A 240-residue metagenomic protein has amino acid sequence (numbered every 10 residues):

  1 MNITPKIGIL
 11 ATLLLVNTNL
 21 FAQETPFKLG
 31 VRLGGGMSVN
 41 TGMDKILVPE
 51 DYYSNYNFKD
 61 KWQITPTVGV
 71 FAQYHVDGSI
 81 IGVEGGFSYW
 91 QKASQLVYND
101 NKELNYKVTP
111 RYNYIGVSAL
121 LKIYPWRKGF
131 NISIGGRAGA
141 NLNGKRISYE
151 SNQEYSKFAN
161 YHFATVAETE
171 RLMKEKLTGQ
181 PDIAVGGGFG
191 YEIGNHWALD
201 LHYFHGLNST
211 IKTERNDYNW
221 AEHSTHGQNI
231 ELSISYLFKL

Functional and structural regions predicted by a protein language model:
M1-I9: Bacterial N-terminal signal peptides that target proteins for export
A22-H75, E154, L237-L240: Short glycine/proline- and aromatic-enriched beta-strand/turn motifs that initiate or cap beta-hairpins
T25-F27, W62-P66, R111-I115, G179-V185 (+1 more regions): Residues that define the transmembrane beta-barrel architecture of outer-membrane proteins
V31-M37, P66-Y74, F87-Y89, V117-I123 (+4 more regions): Residues on the lipid-exposed face of transmembrane beta-strands in outer-membrane beta-barrel proteins
G42-K59, K92-Y112, L142-T178, T210-T225: Flexible, solvent-exposed loop segments that connect beta-strands
S79-V83, G129-F130, N195-L201, L240: Repeated loop/turn-to-beta-strand initiation elements of outer-membrane beta-barrel proteins
H226-L240: Outer-membrane beta-barrel "beta-signal"
